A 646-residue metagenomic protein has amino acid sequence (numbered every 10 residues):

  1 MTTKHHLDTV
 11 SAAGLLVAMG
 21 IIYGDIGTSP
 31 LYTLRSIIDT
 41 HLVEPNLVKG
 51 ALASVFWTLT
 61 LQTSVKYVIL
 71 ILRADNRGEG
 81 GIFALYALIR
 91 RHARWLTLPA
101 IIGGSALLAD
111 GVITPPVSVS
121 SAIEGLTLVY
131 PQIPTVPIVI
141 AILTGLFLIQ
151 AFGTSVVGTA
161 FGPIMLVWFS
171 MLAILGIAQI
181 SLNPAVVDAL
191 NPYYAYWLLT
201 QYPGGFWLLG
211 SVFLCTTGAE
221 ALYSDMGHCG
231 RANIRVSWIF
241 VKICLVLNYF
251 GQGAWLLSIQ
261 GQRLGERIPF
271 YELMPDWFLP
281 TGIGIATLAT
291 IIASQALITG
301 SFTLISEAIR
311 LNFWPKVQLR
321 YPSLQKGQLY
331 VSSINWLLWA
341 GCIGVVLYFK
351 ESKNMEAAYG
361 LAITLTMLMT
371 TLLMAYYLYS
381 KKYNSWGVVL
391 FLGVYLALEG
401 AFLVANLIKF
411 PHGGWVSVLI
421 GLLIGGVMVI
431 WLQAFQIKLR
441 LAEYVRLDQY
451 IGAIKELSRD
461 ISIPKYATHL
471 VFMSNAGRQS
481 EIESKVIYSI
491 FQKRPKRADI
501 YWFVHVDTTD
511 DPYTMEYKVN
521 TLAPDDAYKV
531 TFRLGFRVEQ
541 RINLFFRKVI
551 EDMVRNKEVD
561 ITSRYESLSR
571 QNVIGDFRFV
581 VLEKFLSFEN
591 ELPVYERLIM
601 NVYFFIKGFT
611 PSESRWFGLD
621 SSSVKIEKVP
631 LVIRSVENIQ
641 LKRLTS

Functional and structural regions predicted by a protein language model:
M1-S646: The structured alpha-helical core of multi-pass membrane proteins
